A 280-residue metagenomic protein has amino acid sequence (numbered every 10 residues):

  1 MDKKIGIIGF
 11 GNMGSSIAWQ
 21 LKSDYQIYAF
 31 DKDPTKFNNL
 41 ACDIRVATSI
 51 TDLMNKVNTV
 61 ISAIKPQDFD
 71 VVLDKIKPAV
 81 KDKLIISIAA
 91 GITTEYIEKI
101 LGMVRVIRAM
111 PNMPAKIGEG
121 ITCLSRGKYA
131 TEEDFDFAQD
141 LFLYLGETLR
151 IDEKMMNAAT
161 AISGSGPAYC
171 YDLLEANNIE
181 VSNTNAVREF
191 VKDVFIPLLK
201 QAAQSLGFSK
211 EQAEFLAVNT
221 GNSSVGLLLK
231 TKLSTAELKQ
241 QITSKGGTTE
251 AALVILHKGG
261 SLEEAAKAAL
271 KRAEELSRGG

Functional and structural regions predicted by a protein language model:
M1-T59, E119-G120, Q204-S205: NAD(P)+-binding Rossmann beta1-loop-alpha1 motif at the extreme N-terminus of oxidoreductases
D2, K200, Q204-G280: NAD(P)-dependent Rossmann-like dehydrogenase/reductase catalytic/cofactor-binding core
I17, L21, F37-L40, V72-I76 (+2 more regions): Hydrophobic packing residues within well-ordered alpha-helices of enzyme cores
D24-Y25, I44, V57, K83 (+2 more regions): Short, well-ordered alpha-helix to beta-strand connector turns
F37, L53, F69, V187 (+4 more regions): Small-residue helix-packing motif on alpha-helices
S49-L101: Rossmann-fold NAD(P) dinucleotide-binding segment
Y96, I100-R105, I121-A159, P167-L229 (+1 more regions): Internal alpha-helical scaffold of NAD(P)-dependent oxidoreductase catalytic cores
